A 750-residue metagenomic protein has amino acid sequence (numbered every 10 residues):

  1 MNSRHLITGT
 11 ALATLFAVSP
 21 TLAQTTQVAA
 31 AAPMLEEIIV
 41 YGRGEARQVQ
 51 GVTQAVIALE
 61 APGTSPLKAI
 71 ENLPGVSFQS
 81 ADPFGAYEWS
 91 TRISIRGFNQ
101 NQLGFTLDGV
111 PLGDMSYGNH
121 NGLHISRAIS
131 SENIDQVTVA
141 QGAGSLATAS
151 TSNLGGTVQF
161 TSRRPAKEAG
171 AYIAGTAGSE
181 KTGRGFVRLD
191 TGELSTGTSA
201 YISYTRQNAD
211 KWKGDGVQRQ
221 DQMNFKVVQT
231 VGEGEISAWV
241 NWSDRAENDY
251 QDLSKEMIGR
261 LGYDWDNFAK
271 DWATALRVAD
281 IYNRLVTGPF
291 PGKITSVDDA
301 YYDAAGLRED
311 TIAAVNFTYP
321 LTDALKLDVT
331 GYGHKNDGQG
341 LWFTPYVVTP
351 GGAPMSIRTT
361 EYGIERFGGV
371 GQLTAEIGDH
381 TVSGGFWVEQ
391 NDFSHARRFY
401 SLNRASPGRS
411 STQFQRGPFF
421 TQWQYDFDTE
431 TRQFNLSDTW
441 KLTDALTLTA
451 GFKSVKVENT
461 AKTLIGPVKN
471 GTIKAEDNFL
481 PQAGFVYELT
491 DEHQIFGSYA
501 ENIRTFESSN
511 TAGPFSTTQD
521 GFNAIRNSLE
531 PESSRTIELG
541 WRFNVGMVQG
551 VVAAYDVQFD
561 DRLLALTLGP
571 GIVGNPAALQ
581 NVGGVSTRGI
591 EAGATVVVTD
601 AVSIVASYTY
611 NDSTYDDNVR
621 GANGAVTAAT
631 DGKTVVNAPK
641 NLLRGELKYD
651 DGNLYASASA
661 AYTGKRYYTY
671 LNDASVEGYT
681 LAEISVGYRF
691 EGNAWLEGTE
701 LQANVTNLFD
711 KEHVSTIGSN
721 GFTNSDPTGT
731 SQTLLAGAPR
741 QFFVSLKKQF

Functional and structural regions predicted by a protein language model:
T8, G497, P531, S603-I604 (+1 more regions): Conserved C-terminal beta-signal and adjacent last beta-strands/turns of outer-membrane beta-barrel proteins
Q27-A29, Y41, L67-P111: Extracytoplasmic beta-strand/coil segments of soluble accessory domains associated with Gram-negative outer-membrane
M34-L67, R92: N-terminal periplasmic "start-of-domain" segments of outer-membrane beta-barrel proteins
R127-Y172: A beta-strand signature from Gram-negative outer-membrane beta-barrel systems, especially the internal plug domain
G170-Y172, A177-N208, W212-I281, A305-K326 (+1 more regions): Transmembrane beta-barrel wall of Gram-negative outer-membrane proteins
R308-Q339, P354-L464, V486-E488, V551-V552: Face-selective signature of the C-terminal outer-membrane beta-barrel domain
N316, P320, A324-Y332, G338-Q339 (+8 more regions): Membrane-embedded beta-barrel scaffold of Gram-negative outer-membrane proteins
T443-D444, Q549, A554-D560, P576-Y670 (+3 more regions): Gram-negative outer-membrane beta-barrel transporters
